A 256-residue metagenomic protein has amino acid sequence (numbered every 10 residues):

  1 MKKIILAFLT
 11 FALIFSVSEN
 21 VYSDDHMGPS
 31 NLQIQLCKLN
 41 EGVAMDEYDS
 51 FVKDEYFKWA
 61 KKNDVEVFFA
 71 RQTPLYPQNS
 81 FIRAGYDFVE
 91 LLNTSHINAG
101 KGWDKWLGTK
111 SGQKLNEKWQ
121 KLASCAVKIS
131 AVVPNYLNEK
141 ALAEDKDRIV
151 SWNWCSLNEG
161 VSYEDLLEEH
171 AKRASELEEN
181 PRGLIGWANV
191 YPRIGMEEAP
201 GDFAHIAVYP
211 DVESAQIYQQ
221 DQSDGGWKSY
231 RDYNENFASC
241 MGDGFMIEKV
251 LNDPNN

Functional and structural regions predicted by a protein language model:
M1-I4: Positively charged n-region of N-terminal signal peptides that target proteins for export
A7-S16: Bacterial N-terminal signal peptides
T10, V21-Y22: Cleavable N-terminal signal peptides
Y22-N256: Short S/T/G/P-rich N-terminal loop/turn motif that feeds into the first structured element of a domain
